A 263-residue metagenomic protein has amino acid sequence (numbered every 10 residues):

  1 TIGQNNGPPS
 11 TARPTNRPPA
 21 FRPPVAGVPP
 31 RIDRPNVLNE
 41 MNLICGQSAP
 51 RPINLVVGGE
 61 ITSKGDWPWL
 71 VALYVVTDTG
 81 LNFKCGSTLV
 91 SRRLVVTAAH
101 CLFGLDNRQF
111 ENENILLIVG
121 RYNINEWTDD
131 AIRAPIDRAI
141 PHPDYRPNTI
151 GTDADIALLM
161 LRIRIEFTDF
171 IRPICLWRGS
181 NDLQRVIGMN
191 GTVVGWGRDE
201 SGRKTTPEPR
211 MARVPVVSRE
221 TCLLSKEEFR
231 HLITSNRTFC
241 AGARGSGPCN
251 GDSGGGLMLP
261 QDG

Functional and structural regions predicted by a protein language model:
T1-V96, L105, W127: Protease-domain processing segments flanking chymotrypsin-fold serine proteases, especially trypsin-like
I32, N36-L43, E126-W127, I156 (+2 more regions): Chymotrypsin/trypsin-fold serine protease catalytic domain
A49-R51, L55, L73-V76, V95-A98 (+2 more regions): Conserved H-D interstitial segment of serine endopeptidase catalytic domains
G58-S63, Y145-T149, N181, R230: Conserved, non-catalytic sequence blocks in retroelement Pol enzymes and Pol-derived host proteins
V71, S87, R93, T97 (+6 more regions): Terminal peptide-recognition signature
T88-L89, V186, S246-G263: Catalytic nucleophile loop of clan PA
R92-A99, G188-D199, M258-G263: Active-site-proximal beta-strands of protease catalytic cores
